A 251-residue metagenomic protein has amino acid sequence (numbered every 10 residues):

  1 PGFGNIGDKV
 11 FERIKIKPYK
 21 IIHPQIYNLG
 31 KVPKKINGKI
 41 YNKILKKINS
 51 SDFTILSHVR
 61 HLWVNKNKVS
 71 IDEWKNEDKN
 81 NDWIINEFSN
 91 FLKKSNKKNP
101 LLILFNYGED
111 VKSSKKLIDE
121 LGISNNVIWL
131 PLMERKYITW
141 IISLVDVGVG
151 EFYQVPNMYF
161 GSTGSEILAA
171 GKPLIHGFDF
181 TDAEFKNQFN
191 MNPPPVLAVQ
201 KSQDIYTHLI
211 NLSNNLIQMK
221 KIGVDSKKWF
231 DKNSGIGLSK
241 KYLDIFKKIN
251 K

Functional and structural regions predicted by a protein language model:
P1-N5: A short beta-strand/loop micro-motif in the catalytic core of glycosyltransferases that engages the nucleotide-sugar
I6-Y27, K34-K35: Helix-loop-beta element that forms the nucleotide-linked donor phosphate-binding surface in glycosyltransferases
Q25-K116, I128-W129: Conserved catalytic-core segment of nucleotide-activated headgroup transferases in glycan assembly
K75, E151-S165, H176-N190: Nucleotide-sugar-dependent
E134-V145, A169: Short acidic alpha-helix that forms the nucleotide-activated donor recognition element in Leloir-type transferases
I142-N157, K172: Acidic donor-binding loop of glycosyltransferase active sites
A183-I210: Change "using UDP/GDP/dTDP sugars" to "using nucleotide sugars
N214-N250: A charged, aromatic-enriched C-terminal amphipathic alpha-helix characteristic of glycosyltransferases across folds
